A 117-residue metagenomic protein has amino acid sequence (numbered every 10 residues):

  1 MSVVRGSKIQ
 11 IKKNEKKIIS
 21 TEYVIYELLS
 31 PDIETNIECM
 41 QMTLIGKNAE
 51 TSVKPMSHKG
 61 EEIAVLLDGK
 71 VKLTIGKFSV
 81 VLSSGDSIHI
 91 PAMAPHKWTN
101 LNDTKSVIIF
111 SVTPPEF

Functional and structural regions predicted by a protein language model:
M1-Q10: Short C-terminal boundary/hinge segments that cap the last helix of small helical domains
Q10-P31, C39-H58, A92-P95: Conserved short histidine dyad/triad with adjacent acidic residue
E22-V24, T35, S83, A92-F117: Ligand-binding loop in jelly-roll beta-barrel domains
E34-N36, I45-E50, K70, P114-F117: Short, charged/polar surface micro-motifs in flexible loops or helix N-caps
T43-I45, M56-L73: Short, conserved beta-strand element in jelly-roll/cupin
G76-A92: Short acidic-glycine-tyrosine-enriched beta hairpin
